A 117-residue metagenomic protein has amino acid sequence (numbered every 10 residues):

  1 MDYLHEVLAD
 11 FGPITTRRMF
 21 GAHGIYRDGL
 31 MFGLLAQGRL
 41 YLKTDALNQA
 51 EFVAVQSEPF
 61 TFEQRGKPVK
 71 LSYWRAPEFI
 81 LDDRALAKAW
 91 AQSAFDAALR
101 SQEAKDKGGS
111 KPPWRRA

Functional and structural regions predicted by a protein language model:
M1-A117: Charge-dense, helix-prone N-terminal extensions
